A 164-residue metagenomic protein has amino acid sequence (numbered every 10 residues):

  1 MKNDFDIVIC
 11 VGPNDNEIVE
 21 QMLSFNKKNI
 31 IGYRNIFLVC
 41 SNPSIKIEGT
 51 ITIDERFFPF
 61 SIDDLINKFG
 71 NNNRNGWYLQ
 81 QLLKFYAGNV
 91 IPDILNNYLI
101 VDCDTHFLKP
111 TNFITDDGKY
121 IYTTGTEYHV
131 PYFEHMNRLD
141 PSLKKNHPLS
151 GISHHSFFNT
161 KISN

Functional and structural regions predicted by a protein language model:
M1-D63: N-terminal anchoring/stem segment of glycosyltransferases
G12-V19, N73-Q80, S150-G151, H155-S156: Aromatic-acidic/polar surface patches that form glycan- and anion
N26, K68-G70, D117, T123-T124: General N-terminal targeting signals
I31-R34, L38, N72-G76, H129-P131: Extended interaction regions within the primary functional domain
P43-K46, N71-N72, F133-P141: Low-complexity, flexible helical/coil segments
I45-D93: Active-site-proximal specificity loops/subdomain of glycosyltransferases
L83-E127: GT-A fold catalytic core of metal-dependent nucleotide-sugar glycosyltransferases, centered on the diacidic
T111-N164: Conserved catalytic core of nucleotide-sugar-dependent glycosyltransferases
